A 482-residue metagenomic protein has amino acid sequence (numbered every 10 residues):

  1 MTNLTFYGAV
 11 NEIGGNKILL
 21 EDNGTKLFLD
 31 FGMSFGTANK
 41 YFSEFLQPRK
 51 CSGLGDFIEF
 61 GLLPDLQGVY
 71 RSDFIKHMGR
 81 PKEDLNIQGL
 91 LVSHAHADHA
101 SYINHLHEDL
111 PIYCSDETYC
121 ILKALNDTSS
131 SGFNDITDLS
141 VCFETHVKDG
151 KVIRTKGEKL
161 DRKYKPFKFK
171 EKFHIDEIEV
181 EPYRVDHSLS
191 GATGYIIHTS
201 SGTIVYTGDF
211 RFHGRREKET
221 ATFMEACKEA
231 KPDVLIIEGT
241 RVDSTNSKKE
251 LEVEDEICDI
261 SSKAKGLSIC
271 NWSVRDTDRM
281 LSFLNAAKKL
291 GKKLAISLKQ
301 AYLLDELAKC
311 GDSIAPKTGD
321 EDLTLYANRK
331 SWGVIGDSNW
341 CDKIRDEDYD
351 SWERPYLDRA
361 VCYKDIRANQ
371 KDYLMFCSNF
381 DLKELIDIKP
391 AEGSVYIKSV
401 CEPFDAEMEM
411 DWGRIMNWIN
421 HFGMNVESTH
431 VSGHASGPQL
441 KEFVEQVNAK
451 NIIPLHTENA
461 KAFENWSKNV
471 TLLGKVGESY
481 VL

Functional and structural regions predicted by a protein language model:
T2-E12, N16-G89, Y102-D278, S282 (+2 more regions): His/Asp/Glu-rich metal-coordinating catalytic cores of metallo-dependent phosphodiesterases/hydrolases acting on
Y7, D30, S115, Y183 (+10 more regions): Generic beta-strand/beta-sheet core signal
I13-G15, L473-L482: Binuclear metal-dependent phosphoesterase catalytic core
G89-H99, H187, H456: Histidine-centered divalent metal-coordination motifs
H96-D98, N379-L382, H456-K461: Short, polar loop motifs at secondary-structure junctions
K163-F169, L325-R329, R354-D358, T471-G474: Short acidic-hydrophobic, aromatic-tinged amphipathic segments that line or gate anion-handling sites
G214-K299, A391-S467: Cap/insert and terminal regions of metallo-dependent hydrolase folds
N246-E392: Hard-cation-handling environments
